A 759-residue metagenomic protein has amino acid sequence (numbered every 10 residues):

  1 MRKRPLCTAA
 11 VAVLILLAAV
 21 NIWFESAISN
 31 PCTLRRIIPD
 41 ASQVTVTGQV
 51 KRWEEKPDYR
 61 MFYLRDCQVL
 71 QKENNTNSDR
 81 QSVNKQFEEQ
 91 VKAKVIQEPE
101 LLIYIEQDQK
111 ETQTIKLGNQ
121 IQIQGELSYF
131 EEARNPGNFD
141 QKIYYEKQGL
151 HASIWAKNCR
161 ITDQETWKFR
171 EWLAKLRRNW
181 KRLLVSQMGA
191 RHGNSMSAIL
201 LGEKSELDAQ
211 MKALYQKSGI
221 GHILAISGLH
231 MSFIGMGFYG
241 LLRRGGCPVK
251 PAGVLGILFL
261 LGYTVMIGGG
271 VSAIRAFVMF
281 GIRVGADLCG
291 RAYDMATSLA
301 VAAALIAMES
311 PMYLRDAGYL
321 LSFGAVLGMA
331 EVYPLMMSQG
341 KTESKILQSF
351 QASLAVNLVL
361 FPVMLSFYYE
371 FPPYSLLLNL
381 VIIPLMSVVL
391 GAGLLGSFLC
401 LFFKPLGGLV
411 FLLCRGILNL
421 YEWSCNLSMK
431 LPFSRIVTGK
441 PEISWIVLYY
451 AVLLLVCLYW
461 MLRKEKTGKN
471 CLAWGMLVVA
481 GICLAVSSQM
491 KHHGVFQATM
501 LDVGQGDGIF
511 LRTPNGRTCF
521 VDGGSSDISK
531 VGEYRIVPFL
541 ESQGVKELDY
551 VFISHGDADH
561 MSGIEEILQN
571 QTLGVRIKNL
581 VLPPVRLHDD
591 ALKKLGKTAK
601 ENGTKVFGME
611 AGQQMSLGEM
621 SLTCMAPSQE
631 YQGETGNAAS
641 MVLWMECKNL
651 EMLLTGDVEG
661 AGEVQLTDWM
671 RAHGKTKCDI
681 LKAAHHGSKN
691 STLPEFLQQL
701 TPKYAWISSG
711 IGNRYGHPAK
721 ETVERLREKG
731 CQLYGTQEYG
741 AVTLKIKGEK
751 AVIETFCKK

Functional and structural regions predicted by a protein language model:
M1-N21: Start-transfer (signal-anchor) and selected internal transmembrane alpha helices of multi-pass inner/ER membrane
L14, N21-H222, E533-P538, E547 (+6 more regions): Membrane-interface helix/helix-cap signal primarily in integral membrane proteins
A18-C32, I482-G494: Membrane-interface motif at the C-terminal end of an N-terminal transmembrane signal
K51-E54, G318, V503: Feature for secretory/organellar precursors and membrane-associated catalytic proteins
S82, Q86, E111-E126, I143-Y145 (+4 more regions): Non-globular, low-confidence helical/coil segments that flank catalytic cores
K147-F277, V284, L358, Y550-F552 (+5 more regions): Aromatic-rich juxtamembrane segments at the membrane interface
F169-M188, S195, E203, M211 (+12 more regions): Hydrophobic alpha-helical segments of integral membrane proteins, encompassing both true transmembrane helices
D208-L376, A392, K440-H493, P584 (+3 more regions): Hydrophobic alpha-helical transmembrane segments in multi-pass membrane proteins
